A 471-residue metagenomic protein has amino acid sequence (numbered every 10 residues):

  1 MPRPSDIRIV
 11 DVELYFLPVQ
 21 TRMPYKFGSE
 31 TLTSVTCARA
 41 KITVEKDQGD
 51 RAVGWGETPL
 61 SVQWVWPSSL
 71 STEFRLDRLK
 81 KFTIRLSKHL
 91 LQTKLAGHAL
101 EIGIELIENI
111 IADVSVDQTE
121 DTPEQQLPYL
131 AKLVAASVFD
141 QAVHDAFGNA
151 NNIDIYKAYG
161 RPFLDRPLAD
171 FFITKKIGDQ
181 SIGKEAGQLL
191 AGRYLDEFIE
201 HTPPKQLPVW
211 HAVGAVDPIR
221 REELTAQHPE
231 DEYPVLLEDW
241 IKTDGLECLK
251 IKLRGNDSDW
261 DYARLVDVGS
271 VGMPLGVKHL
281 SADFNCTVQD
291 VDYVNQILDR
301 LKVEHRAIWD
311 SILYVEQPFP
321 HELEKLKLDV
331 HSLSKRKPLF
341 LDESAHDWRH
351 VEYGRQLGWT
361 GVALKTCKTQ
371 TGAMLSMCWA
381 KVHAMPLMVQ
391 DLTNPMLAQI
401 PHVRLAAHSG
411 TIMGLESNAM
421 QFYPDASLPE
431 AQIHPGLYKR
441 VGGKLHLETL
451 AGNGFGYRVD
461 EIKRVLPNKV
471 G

Functional and structural regions predicted by a protein language model:
M1-T43: Short, Gly/Pro- and small/polar-rich lid/capping loops
T31-S34, I199-P203, K242, H331-L333 (+2 more regions): Solvent-exposed alpha-helices and their adjacent loops that cap or buttress functional pockets in soluble metabolic
C37-L60: N-terminal glycine-rich anion-binding loops that anchor highly charged ligand groups
A52-P162: Metal- or metallocofactor-binding catalytic centers and their adjacent structured scaffolds across diverse enzyme
S69-S87, P229-L237, D261-D267, V294-K302 (+1 more regions): Well-ordered, non-membrane alpha-helical segments in soluble/globular domains
Q118-I297, I312-F319: Active-site-facing alpha/beta catalytic cores
K242-T393, L397-I400: Catalytic core of soluble alpha/beta enzymes
F319, L392-G471: Flexible C-terminal active-site loop/helix
